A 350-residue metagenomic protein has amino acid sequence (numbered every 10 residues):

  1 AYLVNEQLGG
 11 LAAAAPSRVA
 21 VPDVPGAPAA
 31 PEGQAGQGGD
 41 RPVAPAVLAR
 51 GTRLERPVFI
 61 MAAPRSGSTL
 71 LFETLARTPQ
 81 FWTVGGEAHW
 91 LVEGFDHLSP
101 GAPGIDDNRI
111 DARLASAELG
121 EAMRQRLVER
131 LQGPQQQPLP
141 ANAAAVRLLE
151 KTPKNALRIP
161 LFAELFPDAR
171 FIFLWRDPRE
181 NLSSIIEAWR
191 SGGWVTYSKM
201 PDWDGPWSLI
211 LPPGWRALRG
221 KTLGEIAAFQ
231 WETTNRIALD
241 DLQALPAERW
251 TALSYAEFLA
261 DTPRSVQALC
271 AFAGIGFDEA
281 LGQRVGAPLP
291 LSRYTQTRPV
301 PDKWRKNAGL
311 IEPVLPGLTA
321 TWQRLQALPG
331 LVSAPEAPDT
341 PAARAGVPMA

Functional and structural regions predicted by a protein language model:
A1, G9-V58, W194-A252, E257-A350: PAPS-dependent sulfotransferases, especially Golgi type II membrane carbohydrate sulfotransferases
L3, I60-A62, L148-K151, F173-W175 (+2 more regions): Short beta-strand segments
V4, L8-A13, S17-P134, L289 (+2 more regions): PAPS-dependent sulfotransferase catalytic core
T69-F72, W90-E93, A156-R158, R179-S184 (+1 more regions): Short catalytic/ligand-binding loop motif for oxyanion handling, primarily in non-cytosolic enzymes, centered on
R77-P160, L165, W194-G220, L310-P313 (+1 more regions): PAPS-dependent sulfation machinery
F81, A169, R249-W250: Short, conserved active-site loop motifs that form the nucleotide-linked donor/cofactor pocket
S99-P103, A188-G192, L269-A271: Short, hinge-like loop/turn segments at secondary-structure boundaries
K151, F162-A188: Conserved phosphate-donor/acceptor-positioning beta-strand/loop module used by diverse small-molecule
